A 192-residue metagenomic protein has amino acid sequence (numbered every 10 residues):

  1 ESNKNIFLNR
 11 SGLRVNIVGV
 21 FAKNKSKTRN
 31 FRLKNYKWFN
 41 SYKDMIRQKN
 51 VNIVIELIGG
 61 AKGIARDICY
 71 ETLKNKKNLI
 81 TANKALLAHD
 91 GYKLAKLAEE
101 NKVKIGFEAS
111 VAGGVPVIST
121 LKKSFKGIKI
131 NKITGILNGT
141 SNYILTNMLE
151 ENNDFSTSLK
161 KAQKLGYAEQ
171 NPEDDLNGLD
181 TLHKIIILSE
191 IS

Functional and structural regions predicted by a protein language model:
E1-K74: N-terminal glycine-/serine-/threonine-rich beta1-alpha1-beta2 phosphate-ribose binding loop of Rossmann-like
N3-K4, D90, A98, M148: Active-site catalytic pocket residues across diverse enzymes, especially alpha/beta-hydrolases
R10-R14, F31, I46-Q48, A98 (+3 more regions): Solvent-exposed alpha-helices and their adjacent loops that cap or buttress functional pockets in soluble metabolic
N16, S41, N50, I64 (+10 more regions): General structural feature for long, well-ordered alpha-helical segments within catalytic domains of soluble enzymes
W38-F39, I55-E56, I80-A82, I105-A109 (+1 more regions): General beta-strand structural signal in soluble alpha/beta enzymes
G60-N75, A82-K123: Rossmann-fold NAD(P)-binding glycine/threonine-rich loop
G127-S192: Active-site-lining helix/loop region of Rossmann-like oxidoreductase modules
